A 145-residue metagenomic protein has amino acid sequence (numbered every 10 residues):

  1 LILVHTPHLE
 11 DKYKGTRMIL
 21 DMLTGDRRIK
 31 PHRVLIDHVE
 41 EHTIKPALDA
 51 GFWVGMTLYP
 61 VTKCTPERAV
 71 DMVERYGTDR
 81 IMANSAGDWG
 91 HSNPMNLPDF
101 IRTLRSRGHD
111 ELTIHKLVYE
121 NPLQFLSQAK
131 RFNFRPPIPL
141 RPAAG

Functional and structural regions predicted by a protein language model:
L1-H42: Divalent metal-binding pocket/active-site signature
I2-E10, T78-P94, I114: Short acidic/histidine-rich active-site segments
P7-D11, V39-H42, T57-V61, A86-G90: Active-site beta-loop-alpha junctions enriched in small/polar residues
K12-L23, I44-A50, K63-R75, W89-T103 (+1 more regions): Histidine/acidic-residue-rich catalytic or RNA/ligand-binding cores of hydrolases and nuclease-related proteins
T24-P31, L48-G55, Y76-R80: Glycine-enriched alpha-helix->loop->beta-strand junction motifs that scaffold or abut catalytic
P31-V34, W53-L58, F134-I138: Short hydrophobic/aromatic-enriched beta-strand-loop microsegments
R33-D37, M82, H115-Y119: Beta-strand segments within the central parallel beta-sheet cores of soluble alpha/beta enzyme folds
P98-G145: Mid-to-C-terminal alpha-helical segments outside catalytic/metal-binding sites
